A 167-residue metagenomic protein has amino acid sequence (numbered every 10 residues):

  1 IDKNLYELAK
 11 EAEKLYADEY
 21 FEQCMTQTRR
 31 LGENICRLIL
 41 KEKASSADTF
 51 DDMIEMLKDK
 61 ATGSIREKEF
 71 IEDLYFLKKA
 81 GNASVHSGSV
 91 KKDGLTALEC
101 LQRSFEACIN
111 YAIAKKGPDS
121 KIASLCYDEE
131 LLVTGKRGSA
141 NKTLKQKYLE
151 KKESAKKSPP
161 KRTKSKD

Functional and structural regions predicted by a protein language model:
I1-K166: Amphipathic alpha-helical interface elements
